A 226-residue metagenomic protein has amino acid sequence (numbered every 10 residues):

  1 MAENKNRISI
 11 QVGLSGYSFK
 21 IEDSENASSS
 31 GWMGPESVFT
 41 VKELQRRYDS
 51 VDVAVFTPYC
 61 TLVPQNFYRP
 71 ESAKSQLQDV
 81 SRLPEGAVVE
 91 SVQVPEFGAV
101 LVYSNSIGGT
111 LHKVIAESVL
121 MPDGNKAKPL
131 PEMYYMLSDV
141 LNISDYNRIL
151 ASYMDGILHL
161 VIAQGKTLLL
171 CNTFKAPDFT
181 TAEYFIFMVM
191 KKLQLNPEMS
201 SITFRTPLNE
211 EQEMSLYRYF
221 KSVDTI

Functional and structural regions predicted by a protein language model:
M1-S28, V140-L168: Gly/Thr-rich phosphate-binding beta-strand-loop-beta motif of the actin/hexokinase/Hsp70
E3-K5, S37-F39, G86-V88, S144-Y146 (+1 more regions): Residue-level detector of functional hotspots within protein domains
S9-Q11, R47-T61, P197-L208: Short glycine-rich phosphate-binding loop at a beta-alpha junction
S9-V12, Y17-S30, V51-V53, V102 (+5 more regions): Generic structural hydrophobic/aromatic packing signal, biased to beta-strands
Y17-L141: Active-site neighborhood for divalent-cation/phosphate handling
D79-V80, A151-I157, A182-E183: Short, functional N-terminal and low-complexity linear motifs
E90-E96, V102-Y103, T167-I226: Accessory, usually C-terminal, subdomains that scaffold auxiliary metal cofactors
